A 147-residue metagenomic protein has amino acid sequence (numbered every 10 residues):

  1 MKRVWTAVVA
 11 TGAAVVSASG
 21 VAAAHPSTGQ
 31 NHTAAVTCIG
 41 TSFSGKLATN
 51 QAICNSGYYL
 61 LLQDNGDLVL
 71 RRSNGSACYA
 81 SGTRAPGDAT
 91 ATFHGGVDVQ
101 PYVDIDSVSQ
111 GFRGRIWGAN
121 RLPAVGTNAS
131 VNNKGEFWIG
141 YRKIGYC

Functional and structural regions predicted by a protein language model:
M1-P26: Secretory targeting and sorting signals
H25-C147: Beta-rich ligand-binding surfaces for carbohydrates and other polyanions
